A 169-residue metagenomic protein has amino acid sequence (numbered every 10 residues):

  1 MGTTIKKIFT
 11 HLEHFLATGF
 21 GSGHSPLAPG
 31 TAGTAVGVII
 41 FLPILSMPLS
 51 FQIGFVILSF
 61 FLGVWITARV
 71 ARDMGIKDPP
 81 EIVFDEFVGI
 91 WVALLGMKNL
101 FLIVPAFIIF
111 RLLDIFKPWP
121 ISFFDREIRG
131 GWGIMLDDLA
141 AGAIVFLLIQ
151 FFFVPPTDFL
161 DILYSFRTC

Functional and structural regions predicted by a protein language model:
M1-T34, W65-A93, L112-A143, T168: Interhelical loop and helix-boundary elements at the membrane-water interface of polytopic inner-membrane proteins
L27-V36, I40, F51-T67: Short, surface-exposed acidic-centric catalytic microdomains
T31-V36, I53-I57, V104-I108, M135-L136 (+1 more regions): Hydrophobic alpha-helical transmembrane segments
A35-L49, W91-G96, I149: Interfacial segments of multi-pass membrane proteins
L42, L58-W65, L94-L95, A106-I115 (+1 more regions): Alpha-helical transmembrane segments of multi-pass membrane proteins
P48-V56, P79-E86, K98-I108: Internal alpha-helical transmembrane segments of multi-pass membrane proteins
D138-P155: Final/C-terminal transmembrane alpha-helix of multipass membrane proteins
F151-C169: Juxtamembrane boundary at the C-terminal end of a transmembrane helix
